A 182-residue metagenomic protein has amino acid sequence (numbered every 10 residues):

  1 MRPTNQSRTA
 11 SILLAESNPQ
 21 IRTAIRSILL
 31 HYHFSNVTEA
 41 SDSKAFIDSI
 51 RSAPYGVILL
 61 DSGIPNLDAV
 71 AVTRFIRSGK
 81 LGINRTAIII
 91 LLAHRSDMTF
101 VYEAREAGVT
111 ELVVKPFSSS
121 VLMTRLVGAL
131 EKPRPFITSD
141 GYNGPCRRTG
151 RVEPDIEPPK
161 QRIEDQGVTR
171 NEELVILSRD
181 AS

Functional and structural regions predicted by a protein language model:
L13, I83-S96: A short, hydrophobic beta-strand element within the central beta-sheet of small alpha/beta folds
P19-S43: Two-component/phosphorelay signaling modules centered on CheY-like receiver
R26, A71, R95-E111, I137: Alpha4 helix (beta4-alpha4-beta5 surface) of REC/receiver domains from two-component response regulators
E39-V57: Acidic, metal-coordinating helix/loop segments flanking the phosphotransfer/catalytic sites of two-component signaling
L60-G63: Active-site residues of response regulator receiver
D68-R85: Short amphipathic alpha-helix used as the core "switch/output" element in two-component signaling
F117-L130, R134, T138-S139: C-terminal output helix
E131-S182: CheY-like receiver
